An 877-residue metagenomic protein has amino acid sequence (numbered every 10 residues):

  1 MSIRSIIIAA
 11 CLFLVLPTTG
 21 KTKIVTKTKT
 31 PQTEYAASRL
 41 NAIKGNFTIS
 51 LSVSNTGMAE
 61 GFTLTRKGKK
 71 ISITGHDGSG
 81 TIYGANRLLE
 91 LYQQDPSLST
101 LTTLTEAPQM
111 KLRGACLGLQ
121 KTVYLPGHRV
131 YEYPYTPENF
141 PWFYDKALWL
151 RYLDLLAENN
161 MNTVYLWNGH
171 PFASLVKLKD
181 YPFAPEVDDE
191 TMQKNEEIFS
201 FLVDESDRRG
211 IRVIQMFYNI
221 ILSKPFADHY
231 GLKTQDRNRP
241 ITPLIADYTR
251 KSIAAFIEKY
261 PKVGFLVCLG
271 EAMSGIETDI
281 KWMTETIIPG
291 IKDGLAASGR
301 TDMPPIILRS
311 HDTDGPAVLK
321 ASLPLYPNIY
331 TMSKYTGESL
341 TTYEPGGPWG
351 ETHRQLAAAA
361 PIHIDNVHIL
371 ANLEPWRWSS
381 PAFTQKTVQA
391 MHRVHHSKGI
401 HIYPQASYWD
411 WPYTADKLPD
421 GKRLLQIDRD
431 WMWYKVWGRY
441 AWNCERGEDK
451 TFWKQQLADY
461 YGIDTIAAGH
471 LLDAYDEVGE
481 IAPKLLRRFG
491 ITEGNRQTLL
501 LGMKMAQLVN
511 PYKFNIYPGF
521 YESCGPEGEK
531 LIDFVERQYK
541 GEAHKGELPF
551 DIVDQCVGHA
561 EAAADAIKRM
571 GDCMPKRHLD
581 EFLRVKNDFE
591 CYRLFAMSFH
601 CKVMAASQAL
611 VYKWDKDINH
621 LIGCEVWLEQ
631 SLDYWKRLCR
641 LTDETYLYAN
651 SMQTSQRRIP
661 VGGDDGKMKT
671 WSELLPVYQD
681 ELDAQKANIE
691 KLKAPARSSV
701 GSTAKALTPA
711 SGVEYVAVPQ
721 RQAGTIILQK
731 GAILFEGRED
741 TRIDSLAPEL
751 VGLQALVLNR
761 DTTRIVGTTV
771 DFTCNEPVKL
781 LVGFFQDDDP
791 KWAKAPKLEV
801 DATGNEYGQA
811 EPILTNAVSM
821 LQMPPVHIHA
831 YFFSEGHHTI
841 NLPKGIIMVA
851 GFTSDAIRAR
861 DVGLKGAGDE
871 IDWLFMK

Functional and structural regions predicted by a protein language model:
S5-T18: Hydrophobic h-region of N-terminal signal peptides that target proteins for export in Gram-negative bacteria
I24-R39, I43, M58-A59, R66-T242 (+5 more regions): Feature activates predominantly on carbohydrate-active enzymes
G45, N162, E196, F201 (+4 more regions): Catalytic-core regions of glycoside hydrolase
D77, A115, L156, V267 (+2 more regions): Conserved, mostly hydrophobic/aromatic
P404, R423-K667, E681, Q685-T703: C-terminal non-catalytic alpha-helical accessory regions
A704-R764, G868-M876: Glycan-recognition and processing domains
N759-T762, G767-K779, H829-H838: Extracellular and analogous surface-interaction loops
W792-D861: Contiguous ligand/interfacial binding patches
